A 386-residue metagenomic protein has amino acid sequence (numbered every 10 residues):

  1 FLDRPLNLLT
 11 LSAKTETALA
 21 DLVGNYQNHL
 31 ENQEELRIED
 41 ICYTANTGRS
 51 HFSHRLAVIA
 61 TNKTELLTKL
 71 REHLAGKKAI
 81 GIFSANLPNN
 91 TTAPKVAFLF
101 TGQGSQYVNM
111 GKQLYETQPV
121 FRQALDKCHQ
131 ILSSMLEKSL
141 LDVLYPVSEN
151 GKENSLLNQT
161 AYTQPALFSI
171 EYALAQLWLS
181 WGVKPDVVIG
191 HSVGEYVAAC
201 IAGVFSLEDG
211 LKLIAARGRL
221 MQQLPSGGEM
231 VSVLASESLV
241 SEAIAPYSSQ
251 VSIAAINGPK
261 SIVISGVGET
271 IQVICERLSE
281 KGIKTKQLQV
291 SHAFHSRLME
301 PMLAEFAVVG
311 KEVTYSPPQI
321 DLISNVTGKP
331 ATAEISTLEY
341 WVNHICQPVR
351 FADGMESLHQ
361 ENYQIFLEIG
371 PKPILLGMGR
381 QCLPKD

Functional and structural regions predicted by a protein language model:
F1-L2, T44-N46, T91, L99 (+3 more regions): Flexible hinge/switch segments at interdomain interfaces of large molecular machines
F1-V96, K112, L224-V231, E237-L239 (+1 more regions): Flexible catalytic loop/linker elements that gate and position reactive groups at enzyme active sites
K14, G24-E35, S50, T61 (+13 more regions): Generic secondary-structure signature for well-ordered alpha-helical cores
L36-E39, L125-L156: N-terminal structural subdomain of ketosynthase/condensing enzymes
T68-K69, P146-G377: Acyltransferase
T92-Q123, K127: Short, surface-exposed "cap/lid" segments of acyl-processing enzymes
L376-D386: Short acidic, glycine/proline-enriched helix-loop-strand junctions
